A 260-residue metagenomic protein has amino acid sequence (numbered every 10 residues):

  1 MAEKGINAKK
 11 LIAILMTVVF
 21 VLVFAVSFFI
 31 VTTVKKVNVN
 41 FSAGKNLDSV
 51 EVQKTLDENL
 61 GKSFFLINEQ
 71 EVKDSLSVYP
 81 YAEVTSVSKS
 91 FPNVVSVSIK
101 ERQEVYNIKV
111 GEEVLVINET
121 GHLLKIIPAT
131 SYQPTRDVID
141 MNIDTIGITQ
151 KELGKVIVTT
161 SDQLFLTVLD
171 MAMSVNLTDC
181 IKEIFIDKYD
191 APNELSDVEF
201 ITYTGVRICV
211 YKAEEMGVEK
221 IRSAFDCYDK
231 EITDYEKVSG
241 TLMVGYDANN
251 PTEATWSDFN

Functional and structural regions predicted by a protein language model:
A2-F28, T32-V34, V50, K54-K62 (+2 more regions): Charged, solvent-exposed interaction patches on well-folded alpha/beta domains that mediate macromolecular contacts
K36-N46: Juxtamembrane extracytosolic/periplasmic "stalk" immediately C-terminal to the first targeting helix
Y79: Acidic-histidine catalytic/liganding microenvironments
